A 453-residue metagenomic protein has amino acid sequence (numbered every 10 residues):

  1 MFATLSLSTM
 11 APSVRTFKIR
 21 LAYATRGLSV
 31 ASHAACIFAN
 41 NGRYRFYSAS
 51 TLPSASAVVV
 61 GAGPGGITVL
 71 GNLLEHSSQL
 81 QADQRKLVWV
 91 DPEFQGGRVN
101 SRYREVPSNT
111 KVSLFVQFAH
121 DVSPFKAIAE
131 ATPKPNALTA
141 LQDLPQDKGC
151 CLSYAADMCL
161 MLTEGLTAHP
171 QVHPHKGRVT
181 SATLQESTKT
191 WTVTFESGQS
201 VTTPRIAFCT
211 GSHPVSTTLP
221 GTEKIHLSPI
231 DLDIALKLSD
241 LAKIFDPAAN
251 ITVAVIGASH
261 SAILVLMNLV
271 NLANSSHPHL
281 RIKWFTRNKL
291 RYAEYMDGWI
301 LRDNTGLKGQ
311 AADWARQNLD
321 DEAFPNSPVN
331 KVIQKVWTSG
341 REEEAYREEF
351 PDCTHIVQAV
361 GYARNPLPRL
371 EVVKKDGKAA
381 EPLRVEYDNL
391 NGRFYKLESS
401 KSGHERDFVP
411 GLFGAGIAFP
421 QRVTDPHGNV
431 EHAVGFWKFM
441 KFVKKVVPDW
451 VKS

Functional and structural regions predicted by a protein language model:
M1-P53: N-terminal mitochondrial targeting presequence
L5, A35-G96, A137-S453: Flavin (primarily FAD) cofactor-binding/catalytic cores of flavoenzymes
E93-H120, E294-L301: Conserved N-terminal glycine-rich FAD pyrophosphate-binding loop of Rossmann-like flavoproteins
P107-P145: Flavin (FAD/FMN) cofactor-binding and adjacent substrate-gating region of FAD-dependent oxidoreductase domains
